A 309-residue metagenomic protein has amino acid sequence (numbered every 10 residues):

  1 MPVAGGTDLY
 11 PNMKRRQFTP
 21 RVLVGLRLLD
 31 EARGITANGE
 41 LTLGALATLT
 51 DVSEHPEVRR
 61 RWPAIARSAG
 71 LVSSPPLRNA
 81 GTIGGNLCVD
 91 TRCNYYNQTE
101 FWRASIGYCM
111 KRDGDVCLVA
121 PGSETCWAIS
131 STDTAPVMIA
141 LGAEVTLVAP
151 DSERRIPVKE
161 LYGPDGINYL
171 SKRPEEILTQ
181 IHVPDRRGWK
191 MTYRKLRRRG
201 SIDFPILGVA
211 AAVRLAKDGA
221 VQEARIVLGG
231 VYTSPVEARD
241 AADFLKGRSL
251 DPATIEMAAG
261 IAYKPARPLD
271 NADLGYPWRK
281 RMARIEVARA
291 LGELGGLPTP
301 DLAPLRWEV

Functional and structural regions predicted by a protein language model:
M1-V309: C-terminal structural segment of proteins
